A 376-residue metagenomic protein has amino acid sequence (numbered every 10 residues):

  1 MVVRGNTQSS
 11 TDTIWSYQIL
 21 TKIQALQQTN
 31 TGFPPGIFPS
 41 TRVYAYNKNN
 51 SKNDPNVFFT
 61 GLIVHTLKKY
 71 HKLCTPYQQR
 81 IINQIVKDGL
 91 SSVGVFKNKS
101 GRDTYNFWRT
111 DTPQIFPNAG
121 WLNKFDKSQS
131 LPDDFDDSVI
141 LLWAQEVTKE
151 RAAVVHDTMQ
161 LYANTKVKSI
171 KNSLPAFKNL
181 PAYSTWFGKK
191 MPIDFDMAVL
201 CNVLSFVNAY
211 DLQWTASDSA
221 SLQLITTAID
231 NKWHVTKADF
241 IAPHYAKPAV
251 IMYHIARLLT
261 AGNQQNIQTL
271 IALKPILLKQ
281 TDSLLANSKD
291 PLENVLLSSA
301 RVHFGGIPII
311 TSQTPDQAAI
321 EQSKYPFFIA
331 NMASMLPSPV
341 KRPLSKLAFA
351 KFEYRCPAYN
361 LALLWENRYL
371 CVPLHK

Functional and structural regions predicted by a protein language model:
R4-K376: Preference for long, amphipathic alpha-helical scaffolds in soluble/luminal domains and all-alpha bundles
